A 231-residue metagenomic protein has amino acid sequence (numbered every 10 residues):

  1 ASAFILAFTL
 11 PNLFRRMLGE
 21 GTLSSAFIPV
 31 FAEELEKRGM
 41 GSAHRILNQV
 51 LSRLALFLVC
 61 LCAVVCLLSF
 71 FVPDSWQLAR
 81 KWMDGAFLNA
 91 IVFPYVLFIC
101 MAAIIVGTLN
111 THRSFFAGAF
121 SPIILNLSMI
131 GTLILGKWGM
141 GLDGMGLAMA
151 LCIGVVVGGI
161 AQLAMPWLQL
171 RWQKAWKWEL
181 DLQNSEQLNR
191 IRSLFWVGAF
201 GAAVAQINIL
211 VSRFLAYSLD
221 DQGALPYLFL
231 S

Functional and structural regions predicted by a protein language model:
A1-S231: Membrane-embedded alpha-helical bundles of multi-pass transporters/translocases, especially carrier/permease families
